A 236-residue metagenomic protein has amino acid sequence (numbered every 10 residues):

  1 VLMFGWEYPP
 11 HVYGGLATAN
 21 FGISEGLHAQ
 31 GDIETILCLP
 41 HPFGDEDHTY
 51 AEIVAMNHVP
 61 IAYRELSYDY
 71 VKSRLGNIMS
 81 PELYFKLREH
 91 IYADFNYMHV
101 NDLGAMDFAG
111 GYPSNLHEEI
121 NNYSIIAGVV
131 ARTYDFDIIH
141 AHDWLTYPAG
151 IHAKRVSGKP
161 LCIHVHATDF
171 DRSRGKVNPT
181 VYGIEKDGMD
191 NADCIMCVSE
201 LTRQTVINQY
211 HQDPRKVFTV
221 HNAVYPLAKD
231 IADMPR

Functional and structural regions predicted by a protein language model:
E7-A19, D45-H48: A short, glycine/small-residue-rich beta-strand->loop->alpha-helix junction that serves as a flexible
G26, Q30-A131: A conserved catalytic-core segment of Leloir-type glycosyltransferases
E119-I126, P160-C162, F170-D187, P226: Nucleotide-sugar donor phosphate/pyrophosphate-binding loop at the beta->alpha transition of glycosyltransferases
G128-T133, R155, N178-I195: Membrane-proximal helix-turn-helix segments that form the acceptor-binding/catalytic region of lipid-linked
I138-H140, Y147, I151-R172: Active-site proximal beta-strand in glycosyltransferases
I139-H140, D190-E200: A short beta-strand/loop micro-motif in the catalytic core of glycosyltransferases that engages the nucleotide-sugar
L201, A223: Carbohydrate-associated surface elements
Y225, K229-R236: A short helix/loop element that forms part of the nucleotide-sugar donor recognition site in Leloir-type
